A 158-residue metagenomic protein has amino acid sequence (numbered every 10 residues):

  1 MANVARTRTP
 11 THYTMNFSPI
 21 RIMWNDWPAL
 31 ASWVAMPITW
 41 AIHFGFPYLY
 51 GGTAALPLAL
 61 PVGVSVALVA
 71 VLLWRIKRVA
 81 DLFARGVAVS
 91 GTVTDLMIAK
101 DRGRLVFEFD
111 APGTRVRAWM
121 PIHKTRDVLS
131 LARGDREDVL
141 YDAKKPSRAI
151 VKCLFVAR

Functional and structural regions predicted by a protein language model:
A2-F83, R158: Alpha-helical transmembrane spans
A84-K100: Membrane-cytosol interface motif
G86-A88, R104, R115, R136: Intrinsic-disorder/low-complexity, polar/charged segments enriched in Ser/Thr/Lys/Arg/Asp/Glu/Gln
G91, A118, V139: Short, surface-exposed loop motifs enriched in S/T, G, D/E and P with embedded aromatic residues
V93, F109-A111, A143: Hydrophobic beta-strand positions in extracellular immunoglobulin-like domains
A99-E108: Short aromatic-glycine-enriched beta-strand elements
A111-T125: Disulfide-stabilized netrin-like
I122-R158: A membrane-cytosol interface segment of integral membrane proteins
